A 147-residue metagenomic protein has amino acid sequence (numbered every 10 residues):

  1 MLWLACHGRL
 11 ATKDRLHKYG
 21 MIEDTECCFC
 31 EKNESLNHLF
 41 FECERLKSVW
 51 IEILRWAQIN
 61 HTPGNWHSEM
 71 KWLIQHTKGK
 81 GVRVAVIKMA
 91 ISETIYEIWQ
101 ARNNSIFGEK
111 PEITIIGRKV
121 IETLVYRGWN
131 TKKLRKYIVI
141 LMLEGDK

Functional and structural regions predicted by a protein language model:
M1-A5, T25-F29, N37-E44, A85-Q100 (+1 more regions): Conserved, well-structured core segments
M1-N33, E97, G145-K147: Helix/loop segments that flank and initiate small ligand/metal-binding modules
T12-L16, G64, A101, S105-E109 (+1 more regions): Short, flexible/disordered secondary-structure transition segments
K18-G64, K71-L73: Short Cys/His-based metal-binding microdomains
G20, E44, E112-I116, K136-L141: Short amphipathic alpha-helical segments embedded in low-complexity Lys/Glu-rich regions
L73-V82: Acidic/His metal-coordination segments adjacent to aromatic residues that form catalytic metal sites in metalloenzymes
I113-Y126: Short secondary-structure subsegments characteristic of cysteine-rich extracellular domains
W129-K147: C-terminal helix/juxtamembrane-tail motif
